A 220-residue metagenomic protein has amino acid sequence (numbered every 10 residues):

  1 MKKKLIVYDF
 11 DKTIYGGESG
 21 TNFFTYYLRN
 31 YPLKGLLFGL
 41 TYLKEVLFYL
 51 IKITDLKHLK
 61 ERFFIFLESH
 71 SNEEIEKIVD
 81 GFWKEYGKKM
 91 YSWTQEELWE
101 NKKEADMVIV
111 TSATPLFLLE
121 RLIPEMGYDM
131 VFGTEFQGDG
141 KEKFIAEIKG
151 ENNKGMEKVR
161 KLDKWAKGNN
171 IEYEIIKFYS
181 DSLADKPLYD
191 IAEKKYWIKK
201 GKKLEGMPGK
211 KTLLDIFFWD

Functional and structural regions predicted by a protein language model:
M1-I51: Active-site neighborhood of HAD-like aspartate-dependent phosphohydrolases
M1-L5, K77, K84-D220: C-terminal cap/substrate-recognition subdomain and adjoining C-terminal extension of metal-dependent phosphatase-like
G16, L28, I51, L67-E68 (+3 more regions): Amphipathic alpha-helical interaction elements
G20-T21, K60, V159: A general structural signal for well-ordered alpha-helical segments in protein cores
L28-R29, E68, F136, K167: A generic structural signal for secondary-structure junctions that act as hinges or helix/strand caps at the edges
L33, L50-T54, N72-E74, S92-E96 (+1 more regions): Conserved alpha/beta cores of soluble small-molecule-handling proteins
E45-N72, E135: Short, compositionally biased "basic patch" segments
L59-W93: Metal-dependent phosphoesterase signature
